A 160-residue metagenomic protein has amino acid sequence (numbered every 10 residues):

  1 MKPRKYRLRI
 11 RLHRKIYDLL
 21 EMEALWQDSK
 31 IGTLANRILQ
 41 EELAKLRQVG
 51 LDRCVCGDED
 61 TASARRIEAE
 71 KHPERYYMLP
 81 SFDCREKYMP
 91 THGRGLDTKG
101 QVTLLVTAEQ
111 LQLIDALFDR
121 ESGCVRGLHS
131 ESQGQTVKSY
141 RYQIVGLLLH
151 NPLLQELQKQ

Functional and structural regions predicted by a protein language model:
M1, L8, A62-S63, G123: Intrinsically disordered, low-complexity regions enriched in serine, threonine, proline and polar/charged residues
M1-E41: Helix-turn-helix-like N-terminal two-helix hairpins of bacterial/phage DNA-binding regulators
K5-L20, D97-R120: Short amphipathic alpha-helix starts
L25, E68, C84-Y88, H92-L96 (+5 more regions): Long compositionally biased, domain-poor regions of proteins
W26-G57, V125-Q160: Short, basic amphipathic alpha-helical segments that act as recognition/interaction helices in nucleic-acid-binding
A44-G100, L105, N151-Q160: Short, positively charged interaction helices/loops
H72, T103, T107, V137-V145: Intrinsically disordered low-complexity regions specifically enriched for long asparagine
